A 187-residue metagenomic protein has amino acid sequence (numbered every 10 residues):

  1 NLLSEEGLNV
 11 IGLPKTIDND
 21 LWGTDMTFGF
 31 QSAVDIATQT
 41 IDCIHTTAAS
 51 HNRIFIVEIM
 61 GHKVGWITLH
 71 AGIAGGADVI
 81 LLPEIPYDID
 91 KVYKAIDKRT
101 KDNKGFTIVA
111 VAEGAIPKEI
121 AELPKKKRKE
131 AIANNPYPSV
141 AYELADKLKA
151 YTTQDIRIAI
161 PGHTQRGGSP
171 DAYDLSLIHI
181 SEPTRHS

Functional and structural regions predicted by a protein language model:
N1-G7: N-terminal glycine-rich phosphate/adenylate-binding segment common to multiple enzyme folds
L8, L13-D20, E84-Y87, E113-I116 (+1 more regions): Short, ordered loop/turn segments at secondary-structure junctions
N9, F30-H51, E58-Q154: Accessory alpha-helical/coil subdomains and C-terminal extensions that flank or cap enzyme catalytic cores
L13-M26, A49-S50, A74-G75: Acidic/polar active-site rim loop that often engages polyanionic ligands
N19-D25, K127-I132, G168-D171: Short beta-alpha connecting loops at secondary-structure transitions that line or flank enzyme active sites
A121-P124, G168-S176: Short glycine/threonine-rich loop-to-helix capping motif typified by GTGT followed within a few residues by an Asp-Pro
Q154-I160: A contiguous binding-surface segment within folded domains or other stable secondary-structure elements
I178-S187: Single conserved hydrophobic/aromatic residue that forms the stacking wall/gate of nucleotide- or nucleobase-binding
